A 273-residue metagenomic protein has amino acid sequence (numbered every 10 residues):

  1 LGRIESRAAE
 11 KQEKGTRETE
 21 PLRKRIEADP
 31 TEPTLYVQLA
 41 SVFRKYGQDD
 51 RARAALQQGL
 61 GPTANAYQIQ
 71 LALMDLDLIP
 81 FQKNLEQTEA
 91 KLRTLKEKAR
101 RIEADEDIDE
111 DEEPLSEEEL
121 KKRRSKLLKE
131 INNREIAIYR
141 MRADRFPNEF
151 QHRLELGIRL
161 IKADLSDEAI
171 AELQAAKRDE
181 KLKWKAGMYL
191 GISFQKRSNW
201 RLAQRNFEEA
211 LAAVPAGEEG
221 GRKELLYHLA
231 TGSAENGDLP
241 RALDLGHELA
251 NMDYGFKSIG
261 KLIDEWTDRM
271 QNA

Functional and structural regions predicted by a protein language model:
P30-T31, A64, P147-N148, K181 (+2 more regions): Short coil turns that delineate tetratricopeptide repeat
R53-Y67, M74-F81, R205-A212, G237-K257 (+1 more regions): TPR/TPR-like (Sel1-like) alpha-helical repeat modules
